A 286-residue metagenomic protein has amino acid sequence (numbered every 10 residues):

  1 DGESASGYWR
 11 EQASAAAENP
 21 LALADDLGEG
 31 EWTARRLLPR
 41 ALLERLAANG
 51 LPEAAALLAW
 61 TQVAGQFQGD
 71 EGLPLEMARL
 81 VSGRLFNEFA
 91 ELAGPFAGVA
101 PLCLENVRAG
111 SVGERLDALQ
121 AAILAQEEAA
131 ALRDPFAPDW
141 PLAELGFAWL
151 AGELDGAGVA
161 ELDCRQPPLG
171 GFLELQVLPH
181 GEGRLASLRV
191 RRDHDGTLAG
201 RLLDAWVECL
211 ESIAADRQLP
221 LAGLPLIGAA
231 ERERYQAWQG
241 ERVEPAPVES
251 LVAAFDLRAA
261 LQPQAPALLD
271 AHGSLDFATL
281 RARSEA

Functional and structural regions predicted by a protein language model:
D1-W9, A17-P20, G28-W32, R45-L57 (+3 more regions): His-Asp-centered acyl/peptidyl-transfer active-site segments
G2-G7, E29-A48, G113, P167-E182 (+2 more regions): AMP-binding/adenylate-forming domain of the ANL superfamily
S6, W60, Q120-I123, L203-L210 (+1 more regions): Short amphipathic alpha-helical/adjacent loop interface patches that line ligand and macromolecule-binding sites
R10-S14, L38, V81, L150 (+2 more regions): Regulatory/sensor and coupling segments of signal-transduction and defense proteins
L23: Charged, structured surface patches that assemble and position nucleic-acid processing machinery
A56-L57, T61, L280: Short strand-loop-helix active-site module centered on a catalytic nucleophile
G65-G69, A215, A260: Solvent-exposed polar/charged
E71-L80, E105-R115, R165-P225, L275-F277: Extended, hydrophobic beta-loop-alpha segments that form or line the acyl/peptidyl-thioester binding and transfer paths
